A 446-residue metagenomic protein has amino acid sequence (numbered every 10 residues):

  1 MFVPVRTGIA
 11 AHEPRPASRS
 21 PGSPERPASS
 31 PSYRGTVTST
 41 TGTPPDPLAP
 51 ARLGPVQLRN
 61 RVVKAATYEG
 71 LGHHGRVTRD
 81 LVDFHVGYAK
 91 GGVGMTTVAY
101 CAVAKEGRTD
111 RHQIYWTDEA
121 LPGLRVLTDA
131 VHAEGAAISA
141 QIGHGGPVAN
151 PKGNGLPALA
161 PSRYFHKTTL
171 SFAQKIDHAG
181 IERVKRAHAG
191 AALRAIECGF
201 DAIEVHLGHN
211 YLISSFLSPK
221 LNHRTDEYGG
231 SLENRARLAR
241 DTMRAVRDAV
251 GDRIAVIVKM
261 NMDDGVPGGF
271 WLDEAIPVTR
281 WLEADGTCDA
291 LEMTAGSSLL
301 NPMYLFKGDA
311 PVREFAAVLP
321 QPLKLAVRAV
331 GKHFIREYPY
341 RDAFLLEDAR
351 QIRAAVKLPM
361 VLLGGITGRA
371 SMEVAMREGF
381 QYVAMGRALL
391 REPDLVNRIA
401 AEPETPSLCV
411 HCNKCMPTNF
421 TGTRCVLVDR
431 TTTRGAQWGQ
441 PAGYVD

Functional and structural regions predicted by a protein language model:
M1-I9, V37: Short hydrophobic transmembrane-like helices used for membrane targeting/insertion
F2-P4, S18, H112, R434: Acidic, low-complexity intrinsically disordered regions
T7-A28: Compositionally biased, low-complexity flexible segments
P31-D446: Flavin-dependent oxidoreductase catalytic cores
